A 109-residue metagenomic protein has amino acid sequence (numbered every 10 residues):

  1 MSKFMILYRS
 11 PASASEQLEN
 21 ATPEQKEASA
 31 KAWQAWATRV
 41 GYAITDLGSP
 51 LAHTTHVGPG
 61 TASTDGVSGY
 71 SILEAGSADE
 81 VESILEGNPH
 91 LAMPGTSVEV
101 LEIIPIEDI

Functional and structural regions predicted by a protein language model:
M1-I109: Conserved, structured core segments of small domains
